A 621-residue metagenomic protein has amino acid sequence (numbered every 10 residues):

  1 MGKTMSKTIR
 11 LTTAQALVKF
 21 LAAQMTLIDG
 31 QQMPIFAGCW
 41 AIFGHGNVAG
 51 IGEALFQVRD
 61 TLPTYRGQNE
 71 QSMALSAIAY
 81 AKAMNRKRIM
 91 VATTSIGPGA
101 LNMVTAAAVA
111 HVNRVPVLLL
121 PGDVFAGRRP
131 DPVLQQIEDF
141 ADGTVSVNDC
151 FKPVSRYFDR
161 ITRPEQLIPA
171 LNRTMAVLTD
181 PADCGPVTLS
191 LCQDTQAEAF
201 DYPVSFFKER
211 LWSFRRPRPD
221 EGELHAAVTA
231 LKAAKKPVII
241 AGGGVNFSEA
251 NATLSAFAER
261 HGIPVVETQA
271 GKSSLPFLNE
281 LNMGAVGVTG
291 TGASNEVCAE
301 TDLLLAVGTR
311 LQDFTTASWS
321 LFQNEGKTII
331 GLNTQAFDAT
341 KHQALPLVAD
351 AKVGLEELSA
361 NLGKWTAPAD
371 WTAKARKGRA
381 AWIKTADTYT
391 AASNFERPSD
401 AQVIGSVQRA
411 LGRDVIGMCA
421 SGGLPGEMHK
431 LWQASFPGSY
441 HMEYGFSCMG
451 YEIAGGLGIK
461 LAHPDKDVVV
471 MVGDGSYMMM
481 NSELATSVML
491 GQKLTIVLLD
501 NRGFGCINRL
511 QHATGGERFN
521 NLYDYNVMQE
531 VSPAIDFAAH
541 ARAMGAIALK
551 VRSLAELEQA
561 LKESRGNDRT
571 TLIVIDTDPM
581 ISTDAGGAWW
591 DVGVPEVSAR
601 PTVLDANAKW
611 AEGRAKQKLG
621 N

Functional and structural regions predicted by a protein language model:
G2, S6-A367, S406, A410-R413 (+4 more regions): N-terminal alpha/beta PP-like core and its mobile active-site loop of ThDP/TPP-dependent enzymes
Q15, M33, S248, S255 (+9 more regions): Conserved structured core elements
C39-I51, R379-A454, I459: Active-site diphosphate/adenylate-binding microenvironment
W40-H45, T64-L75, A92-P98, T162-R163 (+5 more regions): Active-site nucleophile and cofactor-binding loops and adjacent substrate-binding regions of central metabolic enzymes
R128-A141, N295, A339-T340, V348 (+3 more regions): Thiamine diphosphate
T162-E165, P203, G326, I330-S421 (+4 more regions): Phosphate/pyrophosphate-binding active-site segments
S190-T195, G422-P425, D578: A glycine-rich phosphate-binding loop feature that marks nucleotide/adenosyl-phosphate handling sites
A241-G243, V307, S421, V472-G475: Glycine-rich beta-strand-to-loop/alpha-helix junction loops that act as flexible
